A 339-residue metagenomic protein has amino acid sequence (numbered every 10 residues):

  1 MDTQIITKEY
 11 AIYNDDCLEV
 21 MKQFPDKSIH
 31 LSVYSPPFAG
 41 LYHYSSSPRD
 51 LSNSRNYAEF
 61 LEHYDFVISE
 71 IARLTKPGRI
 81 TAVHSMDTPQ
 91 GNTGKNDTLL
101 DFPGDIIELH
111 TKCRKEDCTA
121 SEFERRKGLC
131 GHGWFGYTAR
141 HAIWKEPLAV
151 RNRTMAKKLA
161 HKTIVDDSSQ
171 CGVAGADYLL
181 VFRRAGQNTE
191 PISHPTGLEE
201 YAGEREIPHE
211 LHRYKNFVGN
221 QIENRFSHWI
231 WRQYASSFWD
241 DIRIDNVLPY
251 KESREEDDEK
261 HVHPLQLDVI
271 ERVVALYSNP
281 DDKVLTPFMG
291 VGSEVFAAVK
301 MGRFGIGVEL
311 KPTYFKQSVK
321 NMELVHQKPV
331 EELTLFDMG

Functional and structural regions predicted by a protein language model:
M1-T3, M338-G339: Short, Lys/Arg-enriched, disordered terminal segments
D2-Q317: Core catalytic lobe of class I
T88, D105-I106, V319-G339: Class I S-adenosyl-L-methionine-dependent methyltransferase module
